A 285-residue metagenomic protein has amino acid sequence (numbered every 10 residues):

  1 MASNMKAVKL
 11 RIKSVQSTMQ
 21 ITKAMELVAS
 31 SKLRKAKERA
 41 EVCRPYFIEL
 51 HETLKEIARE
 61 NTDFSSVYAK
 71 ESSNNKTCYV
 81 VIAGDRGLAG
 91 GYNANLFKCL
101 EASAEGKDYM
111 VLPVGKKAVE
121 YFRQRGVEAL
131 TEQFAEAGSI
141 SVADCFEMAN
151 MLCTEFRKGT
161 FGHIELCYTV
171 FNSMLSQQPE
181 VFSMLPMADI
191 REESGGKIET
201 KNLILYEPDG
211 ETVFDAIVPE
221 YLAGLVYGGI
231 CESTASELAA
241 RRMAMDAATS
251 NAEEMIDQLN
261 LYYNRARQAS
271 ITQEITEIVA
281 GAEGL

Functional and structural regions predicted by a protein language model:
M1-L285: C-terminal beta-strand-loop-alpha-helix "lid" module of Rossmann-like NAD(P)-dependent dehydrogenases
